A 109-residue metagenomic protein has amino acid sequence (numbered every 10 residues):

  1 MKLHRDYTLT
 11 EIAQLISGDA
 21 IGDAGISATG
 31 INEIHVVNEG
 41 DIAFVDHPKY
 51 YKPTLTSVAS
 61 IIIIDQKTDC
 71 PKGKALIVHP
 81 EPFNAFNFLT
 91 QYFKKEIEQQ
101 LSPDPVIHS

Functional and structural regions predicted by a protein language model:
M1-V106: Terminal amphipathic alpha-helical/low-complexity segments used for targeting or macromolecular assembly
